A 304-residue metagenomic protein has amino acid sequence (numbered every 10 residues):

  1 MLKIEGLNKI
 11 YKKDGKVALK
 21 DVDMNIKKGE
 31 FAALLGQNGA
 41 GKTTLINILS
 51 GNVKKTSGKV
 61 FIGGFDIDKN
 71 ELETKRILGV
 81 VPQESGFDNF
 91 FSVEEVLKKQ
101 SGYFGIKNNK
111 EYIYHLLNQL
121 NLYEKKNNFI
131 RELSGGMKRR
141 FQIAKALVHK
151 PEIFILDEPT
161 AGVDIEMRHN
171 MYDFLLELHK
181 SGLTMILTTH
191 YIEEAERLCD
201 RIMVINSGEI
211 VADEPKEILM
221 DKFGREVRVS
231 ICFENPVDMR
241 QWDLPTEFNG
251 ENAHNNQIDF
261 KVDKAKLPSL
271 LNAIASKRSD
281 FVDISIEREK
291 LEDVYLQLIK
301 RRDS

Functional and structural regions predicted by a protein language model:
K98, G102-K125: Conserved ABC ATPase "signature" region
F129-L133: Conserved ABC ATPase signature
K150: Conserved catalytic motifs of ABC-family nucleotide-binding domains
F154-D157: Catalytic Walker B motif of ABC-type/P-loop ATPase nucleotide-binding domains
Y172-K261: ABC transporter nucleotide-binding domain
R225-S304: Short, charged/small-residue-rich alpha-helical element at the C-terminal edge of ABC transporter nucleotide-binding
